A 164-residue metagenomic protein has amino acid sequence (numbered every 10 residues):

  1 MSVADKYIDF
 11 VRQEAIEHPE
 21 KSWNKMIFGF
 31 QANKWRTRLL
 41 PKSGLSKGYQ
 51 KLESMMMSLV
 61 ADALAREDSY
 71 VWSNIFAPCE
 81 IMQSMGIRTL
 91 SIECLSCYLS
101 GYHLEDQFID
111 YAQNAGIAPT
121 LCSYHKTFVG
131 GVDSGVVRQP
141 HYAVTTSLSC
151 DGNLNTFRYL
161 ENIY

Functional and structural regions predicted by a protein language model:
M1-Y164: An N-terminal assembly and electron-transfer interface module characteristic of large anaerobic redox and radical
